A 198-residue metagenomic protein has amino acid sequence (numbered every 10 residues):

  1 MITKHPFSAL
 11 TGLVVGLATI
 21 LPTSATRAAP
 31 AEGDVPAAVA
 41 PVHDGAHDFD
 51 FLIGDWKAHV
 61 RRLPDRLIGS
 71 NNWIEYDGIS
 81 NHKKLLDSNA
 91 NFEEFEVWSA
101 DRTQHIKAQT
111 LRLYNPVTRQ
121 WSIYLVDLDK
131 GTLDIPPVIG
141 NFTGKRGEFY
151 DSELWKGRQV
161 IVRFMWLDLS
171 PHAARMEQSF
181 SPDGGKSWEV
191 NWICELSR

Functional and structural regions predicted by a protein language model:
I2-L13: Bacterial N-terminal signal peptides that target proteins for export
T11-P22: Bacterial N-terminal signal peptides
R27-R198: Hydrophobic small-molecule pocket/channel-lining residues, especially in calycin-type beta-barrels
